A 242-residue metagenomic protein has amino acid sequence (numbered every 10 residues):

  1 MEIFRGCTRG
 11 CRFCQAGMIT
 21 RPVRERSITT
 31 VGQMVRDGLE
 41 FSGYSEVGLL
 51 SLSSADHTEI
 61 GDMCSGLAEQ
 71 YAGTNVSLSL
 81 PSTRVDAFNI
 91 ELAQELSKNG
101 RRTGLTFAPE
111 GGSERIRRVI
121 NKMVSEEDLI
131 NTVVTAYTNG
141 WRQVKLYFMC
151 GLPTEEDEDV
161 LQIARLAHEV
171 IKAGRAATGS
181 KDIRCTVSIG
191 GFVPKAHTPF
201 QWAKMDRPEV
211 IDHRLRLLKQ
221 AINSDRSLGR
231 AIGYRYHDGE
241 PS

Functional and structural regions predicted by a protein language model:
M1-R12, L39, L80-P81, G104 (+1 more regions): N-terminal pre-triad scaffold of radical SAM enzymes
M1-T29: Canonical Radical SAM [4Fe-4S] cluster-binding loop centered on the CxxxCxxC motif and its immediate flanking residues
G17-R21, G112-E114, G151-L152, P194-H197: A short, flexible beta-alpha/helix-coil linker loop
M18-T20, V119-V124, Q201-R207: Short glycine-enriched, charge-decorated loop/helix-capping segments at active-site entrances that position
S27, S125, E156-D159, R207-I211: Residue-level preference for long, well-ordered alpha-helices that form the structural scaffold of enzyme catalytic
R36-T186: Conserved SAM/AdoMet-binding glycine-rich loop
E40, Y137, V160-S242: Auxiliary Fe-S-binding modules of radical SAM enzymes
